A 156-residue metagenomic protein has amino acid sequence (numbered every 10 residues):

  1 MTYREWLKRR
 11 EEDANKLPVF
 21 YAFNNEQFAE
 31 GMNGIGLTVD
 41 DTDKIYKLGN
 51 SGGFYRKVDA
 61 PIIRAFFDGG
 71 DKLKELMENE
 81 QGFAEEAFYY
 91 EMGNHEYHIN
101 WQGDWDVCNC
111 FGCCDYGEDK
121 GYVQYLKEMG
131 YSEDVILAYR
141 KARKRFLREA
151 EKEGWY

Functional and structural regions predicted by a protein language model:
M1-Y156: Soluble, non-transmembrane alpha-helical interaction regions
